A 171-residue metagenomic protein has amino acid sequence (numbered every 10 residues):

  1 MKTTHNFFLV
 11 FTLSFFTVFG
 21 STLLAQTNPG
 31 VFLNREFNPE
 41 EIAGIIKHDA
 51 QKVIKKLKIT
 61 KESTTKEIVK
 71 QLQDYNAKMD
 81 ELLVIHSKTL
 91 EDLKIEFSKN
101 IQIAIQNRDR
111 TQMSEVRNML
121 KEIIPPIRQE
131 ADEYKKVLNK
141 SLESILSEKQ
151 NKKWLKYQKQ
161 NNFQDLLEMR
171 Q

Functional and structural regions predicted by a protein language model:
M1-L33: Bacterial Sec-dependent N-terminal signal peptides
Q26-Q171: Charge-rich (acidic/polar
